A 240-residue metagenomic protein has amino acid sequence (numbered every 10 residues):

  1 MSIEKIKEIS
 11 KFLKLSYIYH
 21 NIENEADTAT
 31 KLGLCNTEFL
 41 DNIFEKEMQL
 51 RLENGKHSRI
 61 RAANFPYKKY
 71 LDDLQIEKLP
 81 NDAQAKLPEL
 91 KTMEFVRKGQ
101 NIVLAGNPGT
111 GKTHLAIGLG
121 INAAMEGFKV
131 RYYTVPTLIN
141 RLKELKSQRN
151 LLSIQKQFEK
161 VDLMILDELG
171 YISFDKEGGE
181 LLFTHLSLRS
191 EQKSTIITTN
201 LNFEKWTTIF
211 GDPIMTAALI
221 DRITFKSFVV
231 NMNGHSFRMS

Functional and structural regions predicted by a protein language model:
K7, K11-P66: Interdomain "pre-motor" coupling segment immediately N-terminal to P-loop NTPase/helicase cores
I22, K129, Y133, L138-L145 (+2 more regions): Replace "adjacent to P-loop NTPase cores in ATP/GTP-dependent enzymes" with "adjacent to NTP-binding cores
K69-M93: N-terminal pre-Walker A segment at the start of P-loop NTPase domains
Q84-K160, I209: Conserved P-loop
N101-V103, L163, S194-I196: Residue-level preference for the first positions of well-ordered beta-strands
